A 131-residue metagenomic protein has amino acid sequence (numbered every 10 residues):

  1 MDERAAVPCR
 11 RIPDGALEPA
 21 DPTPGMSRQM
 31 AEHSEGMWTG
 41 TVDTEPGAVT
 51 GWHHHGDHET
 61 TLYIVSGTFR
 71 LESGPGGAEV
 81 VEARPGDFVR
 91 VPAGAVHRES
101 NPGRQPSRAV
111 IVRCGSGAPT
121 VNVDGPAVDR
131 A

Functional and structural regions predicted by a protein language model:
M1-T41, G51, N122-A131: A short, N-terminal "cap"/entry segment at the start of jelly-roll beta-barrel domains of the cupin/DSBH fold
M30-W38, P46-T61, G76-G77: A short beta-loop-beta micro-motif enriched in histidine and acidic residues
T41, H54, S73-P75, A93 (+2 more regions): Residue-level recognition of conserved beta-strand positions in structured domain cores
D43-E45, G56-L71, V112-C114: Short, conserved beta-strand element in jelly-roll/cupin
V49-G51, R70, V89, A93-E99: Histidine-centered metal-chelating micro-motifs
T61, R90, Q105-N122: A short hydrophobic beta-strand segment most commonly corresponding to one strand of the jelly-roll/cupin
L71-E72, E79: Short, solvent-exposed loop/turn segments at secondary-structure junctions
G77-A93: Short acidic-glycine-tyrosine-enriched beta hairpin
